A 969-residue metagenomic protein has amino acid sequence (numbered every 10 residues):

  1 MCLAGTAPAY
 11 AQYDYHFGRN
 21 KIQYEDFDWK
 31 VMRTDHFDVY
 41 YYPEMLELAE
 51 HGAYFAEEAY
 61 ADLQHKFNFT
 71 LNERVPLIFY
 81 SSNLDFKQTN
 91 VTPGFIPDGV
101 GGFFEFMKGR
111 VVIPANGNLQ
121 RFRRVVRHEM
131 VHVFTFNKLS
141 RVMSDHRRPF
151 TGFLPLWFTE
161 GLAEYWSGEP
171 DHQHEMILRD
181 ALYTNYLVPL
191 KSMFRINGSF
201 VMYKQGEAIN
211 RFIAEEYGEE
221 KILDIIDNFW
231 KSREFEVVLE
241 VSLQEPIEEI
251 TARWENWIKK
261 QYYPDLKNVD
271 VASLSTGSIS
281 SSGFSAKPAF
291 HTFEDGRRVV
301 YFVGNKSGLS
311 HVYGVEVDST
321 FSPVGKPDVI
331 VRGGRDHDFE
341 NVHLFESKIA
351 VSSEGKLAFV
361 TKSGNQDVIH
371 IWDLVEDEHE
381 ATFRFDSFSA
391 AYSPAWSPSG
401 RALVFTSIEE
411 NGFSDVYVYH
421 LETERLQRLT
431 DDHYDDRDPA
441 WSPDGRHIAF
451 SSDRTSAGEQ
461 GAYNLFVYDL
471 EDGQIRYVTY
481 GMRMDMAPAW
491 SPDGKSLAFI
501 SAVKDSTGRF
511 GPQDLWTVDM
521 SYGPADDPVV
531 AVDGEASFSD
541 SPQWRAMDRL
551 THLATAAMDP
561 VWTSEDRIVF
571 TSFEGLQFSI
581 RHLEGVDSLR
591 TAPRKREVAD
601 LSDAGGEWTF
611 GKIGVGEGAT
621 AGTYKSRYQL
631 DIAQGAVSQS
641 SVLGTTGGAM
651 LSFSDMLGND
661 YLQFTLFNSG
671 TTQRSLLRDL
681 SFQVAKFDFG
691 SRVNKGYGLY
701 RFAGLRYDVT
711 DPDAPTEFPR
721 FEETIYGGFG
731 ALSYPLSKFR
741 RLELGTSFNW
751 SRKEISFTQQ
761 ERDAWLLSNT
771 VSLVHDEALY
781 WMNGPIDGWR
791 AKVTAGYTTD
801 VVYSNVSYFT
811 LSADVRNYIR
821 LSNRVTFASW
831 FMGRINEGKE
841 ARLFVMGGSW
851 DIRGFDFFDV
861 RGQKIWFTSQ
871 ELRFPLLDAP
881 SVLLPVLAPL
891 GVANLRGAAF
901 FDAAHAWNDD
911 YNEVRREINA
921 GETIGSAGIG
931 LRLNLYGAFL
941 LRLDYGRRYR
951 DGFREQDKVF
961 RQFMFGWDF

Functional and structural regions predicted by a protein language model:
A11-P149, F153-P155, H172-H174, R195 (+1 more regions): Juxtacatalytic substrate-recognition/specificity segment
H16-Q23, W29-V31, N197, D227-S347 (+1 more regions): Beta/coil-rich, acidic/histidine-enriched accessory regions frequently appended to metallopeptidases
L63, W157-F158, L162-H172, D180-Q244: Active-site-proximal alpha-helical
S281-S285, V303-G314, G333-E346, A358-H370 (+11 more regions): A flexible loop/linker signature enriched in serine peptidases of the S9 family
G296-R298, E354-K356, S399-R401, D444-R446 (+2 more regions): Short coil/turn segments that connect the beta-strands within blades of beta-propeller domains
R425, Q474, L657-L662, F689-G696 (+6 more regions): Repeated loop/turn-to-beta-strand initiation elements of outer-membrane beta-barrel proteins
F578-S579, E584-G696, D763-P785, K864 (+3 more regions): Outer-membrane beta-barrel initiation region
Y697-G704, T710-P712, F718, G730 (+4 more regions): C-terminal outer-membrane beta-barrel translocator/porin domains of Gram-negative envelope proteins and their
